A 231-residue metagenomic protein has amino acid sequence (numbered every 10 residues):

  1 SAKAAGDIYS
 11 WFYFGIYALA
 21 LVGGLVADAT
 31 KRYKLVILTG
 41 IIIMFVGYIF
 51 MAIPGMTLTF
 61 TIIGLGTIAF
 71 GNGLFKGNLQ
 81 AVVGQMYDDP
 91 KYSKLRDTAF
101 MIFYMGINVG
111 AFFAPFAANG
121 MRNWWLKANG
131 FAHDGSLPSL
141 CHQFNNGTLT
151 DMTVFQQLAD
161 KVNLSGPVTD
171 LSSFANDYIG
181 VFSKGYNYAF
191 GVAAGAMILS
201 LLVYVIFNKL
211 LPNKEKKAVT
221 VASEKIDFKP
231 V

Functional and structural regions predicted by a protein language model:
A2-K3, P90-F103, Y186: Loop-to-transmembrane helix entry/capping segments in MFS-fold secondary transporters and related SLC/MFSD carriers
D7-A29, K76, F112-A114: Central cavity-lining transmembrane alpha-helices of secondary-active solute carriers, predominantly the Major
A29-I41, K94: Cytoplasmic membrane-interface "Motif A"-like loop-to-helix N-cap segments of 12-TM Major Facilitator Superfamily
T39-T59: C-terminal ends and interior cores of transmembrane alpha-helices in multi-pass membrane transporters/permeases
I41, F45-Y48, G64-L65, A194 (+1 more regions): A generic transmembrane-helix signature of 12-TM secondary carrier transporters
G47, L58-N78, V82: Hydrophobic core of transmembrane alpha-helices in multi-pass small-molecule transporters, especially MFS/SLC-type
Y48-A52, I68, Y204: MFS-fold secondary transporters
D89-S93, R122-V231: Intracellular loop-helix junctions on the cytosolic face of multi-pass helical membrane proteins
